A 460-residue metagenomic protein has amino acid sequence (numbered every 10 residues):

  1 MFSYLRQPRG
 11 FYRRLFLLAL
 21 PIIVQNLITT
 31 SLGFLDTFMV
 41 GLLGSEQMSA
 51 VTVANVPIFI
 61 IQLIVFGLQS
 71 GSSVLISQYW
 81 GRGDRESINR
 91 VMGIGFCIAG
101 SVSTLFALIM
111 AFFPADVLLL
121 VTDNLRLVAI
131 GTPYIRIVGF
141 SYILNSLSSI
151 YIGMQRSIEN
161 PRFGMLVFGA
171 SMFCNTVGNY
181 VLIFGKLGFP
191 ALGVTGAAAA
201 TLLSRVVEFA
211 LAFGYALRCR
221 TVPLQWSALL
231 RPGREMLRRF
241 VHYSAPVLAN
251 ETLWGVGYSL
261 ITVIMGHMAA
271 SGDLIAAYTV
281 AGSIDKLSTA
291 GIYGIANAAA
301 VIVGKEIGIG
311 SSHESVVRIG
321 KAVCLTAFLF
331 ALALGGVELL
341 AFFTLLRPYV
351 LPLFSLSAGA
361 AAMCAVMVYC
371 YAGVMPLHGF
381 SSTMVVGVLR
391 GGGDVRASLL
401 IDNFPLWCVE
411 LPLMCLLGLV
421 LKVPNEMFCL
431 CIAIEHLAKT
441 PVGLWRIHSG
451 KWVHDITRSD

Functional and structural regions predicted by a protein language model:
M1-A19, I76-I143, C174, F189-S244 (+2 more regions): Short alpha-helical transmembrane segments in multi-pass integral membrane proteins
Q7-F38, L42-L43, F59-G71, L75 (+6 more regions): N-terminal transmembrane alpha-helices
L17-G33, I137, S171, S204-E208 (+4 more regions): Transmembrane helical elements of multi-pass membrane transporters/channels
I22, N26, T37-F38, N55 (+15 more regions): Transmembrane alpha-helix boundary and packing residues in multipass membrane permease domains and related
V24, I28, L32, I61-V65 (+14 more regions): Residue-level hotspots within pore-lining transmembrane alpha-helices of multi-pass secondary transporters
L27, S31-S49, L118-L125, V181-L192 (+6 more regions): Helix-terminus/linker motif at the lipid-water interface of multi-pass membrane proteins
M48-L108, N145-G164, I275-A341, G379-S398: Small-residue-rich hydrophobic transmembrane alpha-helices
Q69, S73, V138-R156, G164-N175 (+6 more regions): Short runs within selected transmembrane alpha-helices of multi-pass transporters and secretion channels
